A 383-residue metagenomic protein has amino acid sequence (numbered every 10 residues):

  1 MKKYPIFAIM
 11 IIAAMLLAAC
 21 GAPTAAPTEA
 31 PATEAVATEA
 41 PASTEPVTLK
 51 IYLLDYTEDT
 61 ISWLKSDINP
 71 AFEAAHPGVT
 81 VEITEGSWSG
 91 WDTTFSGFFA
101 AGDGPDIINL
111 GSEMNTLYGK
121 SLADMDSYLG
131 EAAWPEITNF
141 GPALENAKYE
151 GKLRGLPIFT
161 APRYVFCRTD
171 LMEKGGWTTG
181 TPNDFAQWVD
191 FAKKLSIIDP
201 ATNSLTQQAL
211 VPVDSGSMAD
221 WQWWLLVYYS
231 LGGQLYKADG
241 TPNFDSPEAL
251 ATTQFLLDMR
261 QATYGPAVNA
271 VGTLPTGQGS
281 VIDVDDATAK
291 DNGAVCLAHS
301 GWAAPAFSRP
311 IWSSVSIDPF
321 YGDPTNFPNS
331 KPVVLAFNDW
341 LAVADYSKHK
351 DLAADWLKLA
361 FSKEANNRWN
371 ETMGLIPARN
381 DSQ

Functional and structural regions predicted by a protein language model:
A18-A19: C-terminal motif of bacterial Sec signal peptides marking the signal peptidase cleavage site
E45-E58, V79-T84, D106-I107, R154: Short, well-ordered beta-strand elements
L49-S66, A161, M218: Extracytoplasmic "Venus flytrap"
P70, A74-A75, T80, E173 (+2 more regions): Extracytoplasmic/periplasmic substrate-recognition and gating elements
A71-N139, K148, E173-G176, D285-C296 (+2 more regions): Extracytoplasmic "Venus flytrap"/periplasmic binding protein-like
S89-T93, A201-T206, V213-S215, S230-P310 (+2 more regions): Extracytoplasmic ligand-binding clamshell segments of periplasmic binding protein
G111-Y164, N203-T206, D220, S316-Y321: Hinge/lid segment of periplasmic solute-binding proteins
L153-C167, G180-L257, N326-V333: Extracytoplasmic ligand-binding site segments that recognize negatively charged/polar headgroups
